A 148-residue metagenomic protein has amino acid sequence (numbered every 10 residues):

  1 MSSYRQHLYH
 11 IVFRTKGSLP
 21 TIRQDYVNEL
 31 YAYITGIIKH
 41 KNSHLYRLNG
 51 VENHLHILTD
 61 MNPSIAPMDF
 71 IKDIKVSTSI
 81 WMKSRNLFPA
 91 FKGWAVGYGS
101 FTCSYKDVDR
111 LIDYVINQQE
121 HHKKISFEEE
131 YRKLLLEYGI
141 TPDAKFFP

Functional and structural regions predicted by a protein language model:
M1-P148: Basic nucleic-acid-binding interfaces
